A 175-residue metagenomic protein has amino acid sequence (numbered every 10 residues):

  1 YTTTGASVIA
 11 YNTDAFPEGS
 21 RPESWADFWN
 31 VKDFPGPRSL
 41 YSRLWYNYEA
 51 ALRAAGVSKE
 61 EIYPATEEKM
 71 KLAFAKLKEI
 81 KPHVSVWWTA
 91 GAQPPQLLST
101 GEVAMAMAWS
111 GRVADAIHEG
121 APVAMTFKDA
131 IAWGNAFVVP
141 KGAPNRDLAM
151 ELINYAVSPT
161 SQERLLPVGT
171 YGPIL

Functional and structural regions predicted by a protein language model:
Y1-S99: Extracytoplasmic ligand-binding site segments that recognize negatively charged/polar headgroups
S7, A15-P17, L44-N47, G111-A114 (+3 more regions): Solvent-exposed loop/turn segments at secondary-structure junctions within structured extracellular/periplasmic domains
V31-K32, I80, L97, G101 (+3 more regions): Structured segments of extracytoplasmic/periplasmic soluble domains in secreted or envelope-associated proteins
F34-P37, P82-H83, G101-A104, A121-V123 (+1 more regions): Loop/turn elements at helix/coil->beta-strand transitions in domains of secreted/extracellular proteins
Y41-S42, S110, G169: Short secondary-structure boundary segments
M70-I80, I117-A143: Periplasmic-binding protein-like
M105-P122: A ligand-binding cleft/hinge motif common to bilobed small-molecule-binding domains
N135, P140-L175: Mature extracytoplasmic/periplasmic domains
